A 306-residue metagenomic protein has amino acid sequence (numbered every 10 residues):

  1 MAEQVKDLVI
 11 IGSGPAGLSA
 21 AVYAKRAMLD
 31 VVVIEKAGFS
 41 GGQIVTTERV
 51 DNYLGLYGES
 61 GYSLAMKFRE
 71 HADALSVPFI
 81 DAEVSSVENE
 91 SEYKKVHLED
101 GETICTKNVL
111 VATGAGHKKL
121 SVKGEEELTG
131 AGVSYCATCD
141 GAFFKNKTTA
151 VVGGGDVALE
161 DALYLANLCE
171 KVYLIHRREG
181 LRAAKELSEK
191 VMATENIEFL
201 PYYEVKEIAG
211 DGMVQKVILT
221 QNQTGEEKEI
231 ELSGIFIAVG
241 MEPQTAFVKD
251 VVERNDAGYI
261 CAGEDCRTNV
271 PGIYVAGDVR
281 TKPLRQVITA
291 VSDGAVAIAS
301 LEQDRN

Functional and structural regions predicted by a protein language model:
V5, S121, E126-F143, I237-T289 (+2 more regions): FAD-site-proximal beta/loop scaffold in flavoenzymes
D7-V32, A162: N-terminal Rossmann-like FAD-binding beta1-loop-alpha1 element of flavoenzymes
G14-P15, F39, A115-H117, D156-V157 (+1 more regions): Residue-level detector of alpha-helix initiation sites
R26-T46, Y173-L181: Glycine-rich FAD pyrophosphate-binding loop
G38-S60, A184-S188: Conserved N-terminal glycine-rich FAD pyrophosphate-binding loop of Rossmann-like flavoproteins
A72-L98, T103-T106, N167-G263, Q303-N306: A Rossmann-like FAD-binding core segment of flavoenzymes
E102-F199, I208-G210: Predominantly flavin-linked oxidoreductase catalytic cores and closely associated redox partners
